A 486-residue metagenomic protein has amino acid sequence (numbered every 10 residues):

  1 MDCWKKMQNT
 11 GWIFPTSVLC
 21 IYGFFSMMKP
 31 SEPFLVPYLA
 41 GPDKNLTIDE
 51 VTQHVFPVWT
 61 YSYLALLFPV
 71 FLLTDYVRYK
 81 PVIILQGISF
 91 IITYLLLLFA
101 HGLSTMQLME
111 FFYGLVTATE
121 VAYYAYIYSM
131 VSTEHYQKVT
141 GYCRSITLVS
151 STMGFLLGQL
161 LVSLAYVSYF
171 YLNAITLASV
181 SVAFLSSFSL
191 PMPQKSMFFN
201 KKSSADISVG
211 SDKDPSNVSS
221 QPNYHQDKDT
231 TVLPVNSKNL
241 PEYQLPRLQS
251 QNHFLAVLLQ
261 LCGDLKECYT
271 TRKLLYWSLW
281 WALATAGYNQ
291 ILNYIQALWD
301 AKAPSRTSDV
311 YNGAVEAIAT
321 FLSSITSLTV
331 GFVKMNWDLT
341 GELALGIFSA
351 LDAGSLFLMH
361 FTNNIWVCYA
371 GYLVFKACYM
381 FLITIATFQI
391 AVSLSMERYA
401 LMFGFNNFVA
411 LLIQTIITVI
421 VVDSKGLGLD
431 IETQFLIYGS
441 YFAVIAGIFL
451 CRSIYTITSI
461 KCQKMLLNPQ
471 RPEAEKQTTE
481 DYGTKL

Functional and structural regions predicted by a protein language model:
M1-W12, Q194-W277, R471-K485: Juxtamembrane intracellular "pre-TM" segments in multi-pass secondary transporters
D2-L66, T93-L96, L103-T105, F112 (+2 more regions): Helix-loop boundary and gating motifs at the non-cytosolic
C20-F24, T93-Y94, A100-A122, Y126 (+3 more regions): Hydrophobic core of transmembrane alpha-helices in multi-pass small-molecule transporters, especially MFS/SLC-type
F56, T60-L66, H135-Y166, F170-I175 (+4 more regions): Glycine-rich segments within core transmembrane alpha-helices of 12-TM secondary carriers
L64-L103: Conserved MFS/SLC helix-loop-helix module at the cytosolic interface between two early adjacent transmembrane helices
A65-Y79, L160-L164, S323-G341: Helix-to-loop junctions at the C-terminal end of transmembrane segments in multipass secondary transporters
P81-L96, L177, E342-L358: Structural signature of the two symmetry-related core transmembrane helices
F170-S189, Q434-I454: Symmetry-related core transmembrane helices of the 12-TM Major Facilitator Superfamily/SLC fold
